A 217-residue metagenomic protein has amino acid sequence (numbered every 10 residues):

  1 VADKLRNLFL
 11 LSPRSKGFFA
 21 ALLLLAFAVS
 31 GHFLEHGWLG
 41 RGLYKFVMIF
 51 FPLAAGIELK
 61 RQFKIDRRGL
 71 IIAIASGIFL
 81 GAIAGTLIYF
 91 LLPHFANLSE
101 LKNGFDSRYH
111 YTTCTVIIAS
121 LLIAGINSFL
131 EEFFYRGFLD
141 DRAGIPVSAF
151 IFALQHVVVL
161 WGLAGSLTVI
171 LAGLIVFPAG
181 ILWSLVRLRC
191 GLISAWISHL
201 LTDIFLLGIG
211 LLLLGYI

Functional and structural regions predicted by a protein language model:
V1-L11: Short, Lys/Arg-rich, polar N-terminal cytosolic tail immediately upstream of the first transmembrane signal-anchor
L11-K60, F105, Y109: Alpha-helical transmembrane segments in multi-pass membrane proteins
S15-L23, G40, Y44, I72-S76 (+6 more regions): Alpha-helical transmembrane segments of integral membrane proteins
A26-G31, M48, P52, L80-I88 (+6 more regions): Alpha-helical transmembrane segments of multipass membrane proteins
V29-H36, F90-A96, V157-L163: Juxtamembrane "helix-exit" motif on the non-cytosolic side of transmembrane helices
F33, A55-E58, T86-H94, A153 (+2 more regions): Hydrophobic membrane-targeting alpha-helices
Q62-N127, Y216: Juxtamembrane helix-loop-helix connectors linking adjacent transmembrane helices in multi-pass membrane enzymes
V116-I217: Transmembrane helix-loop-helix hairpins at the membrane interface of multi-pass integral membrane proteins
